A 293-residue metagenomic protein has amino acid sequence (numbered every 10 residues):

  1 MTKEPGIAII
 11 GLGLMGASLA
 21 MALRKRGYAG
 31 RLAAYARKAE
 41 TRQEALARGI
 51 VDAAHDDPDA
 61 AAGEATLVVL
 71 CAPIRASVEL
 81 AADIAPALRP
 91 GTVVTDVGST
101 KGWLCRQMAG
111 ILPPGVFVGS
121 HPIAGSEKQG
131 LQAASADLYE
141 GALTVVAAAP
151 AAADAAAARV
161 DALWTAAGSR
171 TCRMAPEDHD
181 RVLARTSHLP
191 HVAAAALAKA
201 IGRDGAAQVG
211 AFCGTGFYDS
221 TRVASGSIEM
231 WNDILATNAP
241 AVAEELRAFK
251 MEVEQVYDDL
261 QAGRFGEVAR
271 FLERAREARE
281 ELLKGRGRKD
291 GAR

Functional and structural regions predicted by a protein language model:
M1-G63, L67: NAD(P)+-binding Rossmann beta1-loop-alpha1 motif at the extreme N-terminus of oxidoreductases
G6, R31, V116, L143 (+1 more regions): Residues at the starts of beta-strands that form the adenosine-phosphate
P58-L88, T92-V93: Rossmann-like NAD(P)-binding element
C71-P73, G98, A148: Glycine-rich, N-terminal phosphate-binding loop of Rossmann-like dinucleotide-binding domains
L80-A134: Rossmann-like NAD(P)(H) cofactor-binding subdomain of soluble oxidoreductases
D137-R222: Internal alpha-helical scaffold of NAD(P)-dependent oxidoreductase catalytic cores
A207-A275: Interdomain hinge/lid region at the active-site interface of Rossmann-like NAD(P)-dependent oxidoreductases
